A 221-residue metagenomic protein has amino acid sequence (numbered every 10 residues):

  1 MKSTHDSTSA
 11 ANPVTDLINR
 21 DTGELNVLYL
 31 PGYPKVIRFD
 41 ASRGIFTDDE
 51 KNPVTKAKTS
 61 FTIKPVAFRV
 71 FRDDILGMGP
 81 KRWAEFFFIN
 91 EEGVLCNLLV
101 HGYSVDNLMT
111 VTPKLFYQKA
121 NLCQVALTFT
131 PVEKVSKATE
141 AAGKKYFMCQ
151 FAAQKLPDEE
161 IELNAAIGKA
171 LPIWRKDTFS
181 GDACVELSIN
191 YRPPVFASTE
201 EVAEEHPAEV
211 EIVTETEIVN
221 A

Functional and structural regions predicted by a protein language model:
M1-V94, S136-K144, Q154-E162, I173 (+5 more regions): OB-fold ssDNA-binding interfaces and closely related basic DNA-contact patches used across DNA replication/repair
A84-F147: Extended serine/threonine-enriched, polar tracts that run as long, contiguous segments within proteins
E186-L187, Y191-S198: Contiguous terminal or domain-adjacent regions that often encompass a lipid-handling module or interaction segment
